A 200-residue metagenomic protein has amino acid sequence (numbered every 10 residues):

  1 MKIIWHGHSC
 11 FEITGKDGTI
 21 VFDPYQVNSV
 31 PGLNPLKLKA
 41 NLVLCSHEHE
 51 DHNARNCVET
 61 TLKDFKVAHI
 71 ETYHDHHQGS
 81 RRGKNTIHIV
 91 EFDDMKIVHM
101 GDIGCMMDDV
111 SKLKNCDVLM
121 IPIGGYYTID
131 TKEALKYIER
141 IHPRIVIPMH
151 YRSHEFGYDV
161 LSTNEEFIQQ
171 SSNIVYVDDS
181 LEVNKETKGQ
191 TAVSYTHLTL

Functional and structural regions predicted by a protein language model:
K2-W5, T19-D23, V67-T72, I87-I89 (+2 more regions): Active-site-proximal beta-strand elements of phosphoester/diester hydrolases
S9-L44, D51-L62, E71-G83, I103-K112: Pre-active-site segment of Zn-dependent metallo-hydrolases
F22-D23, S46, G101, I121 (+1 more regions): Active-site flanking residues adjacent to catalytic metal/cofactor-binding acidic residues
A40, A134-I138, H142-Y151: Proline-aspartate-enriched helix->loop->beta-strand connector
D51-D94, S172-T187: Metallo-beta-lactamase
A54-V58, Y158-N164: Metal-dependent catalytic neighborhoods of phosphoester/phosphodiester hydrolases
Q78-I141: Active-site-proximal loop/helix segments of hydrolase catalytic cores
T196-L200: Conserved small/polar residues in nucleotide/adenosyl-binding loops
